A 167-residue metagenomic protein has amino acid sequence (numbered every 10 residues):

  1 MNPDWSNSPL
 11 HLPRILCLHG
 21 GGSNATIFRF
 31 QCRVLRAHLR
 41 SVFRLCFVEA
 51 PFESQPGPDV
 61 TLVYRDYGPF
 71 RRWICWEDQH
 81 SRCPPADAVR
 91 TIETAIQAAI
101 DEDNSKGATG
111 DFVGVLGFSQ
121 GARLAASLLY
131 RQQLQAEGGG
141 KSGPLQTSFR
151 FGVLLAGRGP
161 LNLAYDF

Functional and structural regions predicted by a protein language model:
W5-R14: Proline/glycine-enriched tight loop/beta-turn segments at coil->beta junctions that connect or precede beta-strands
P9-L10, R40-S41, S105-D111, G140-S148: Short helix-terminating capping/connector loops at secondary-structure junctions
R14-G110: Serine-hydrolase catalytic machinery in alpha/beta-hydrolase-like enzymes
F28, A126-S127, A136-G139, L163-F167: A short secondary-structure junction signal
V48-E53, G152-L161: Active-site nucleophile loop of the alpha/beta-hydrolase fold
L116-G121, A125: Gly/Ala-rich beta-loop-alpha elbow adjacent to hydrolase catalytic centers
S127-F149: Conserved hydrolase catalytic core segment
